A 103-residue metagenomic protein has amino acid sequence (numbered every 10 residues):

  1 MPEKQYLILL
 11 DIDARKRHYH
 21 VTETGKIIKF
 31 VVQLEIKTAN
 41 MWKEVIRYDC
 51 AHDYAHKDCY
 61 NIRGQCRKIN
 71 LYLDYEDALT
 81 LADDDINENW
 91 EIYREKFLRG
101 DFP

Functional and structural regions predicted by a protein language model:
M1-A39: Negatively charged, low-complexity tracts enriched in Asp/Glu with abundant Ser/Thr
E3-Q5, E23, E35, E44 (+3 more regions): Glutamate identity and glutamate-enriched acidic tracts
L7-D11, G25, C59, R63 (+1 more regions): Residue-level signal for well-ordered alpha-helical segments
I8, A55, T80-A82: Exposed, low-complexity/repetitive linear segments and helix-based recognition motifs, biased toward charged/polar
K29-R67: A short, structured beta-strand/loop element
I62-P103: Acidic, low-complexity intrinsically disordered segments
